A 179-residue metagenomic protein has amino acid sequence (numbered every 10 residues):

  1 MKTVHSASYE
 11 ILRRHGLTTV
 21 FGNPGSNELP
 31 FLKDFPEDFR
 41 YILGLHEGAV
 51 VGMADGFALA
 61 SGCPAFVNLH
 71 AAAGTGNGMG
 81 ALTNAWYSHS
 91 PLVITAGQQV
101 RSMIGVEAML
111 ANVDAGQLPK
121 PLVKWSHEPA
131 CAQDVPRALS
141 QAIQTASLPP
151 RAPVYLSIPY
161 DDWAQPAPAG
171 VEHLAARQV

Functional and structural regions predicted by a protein language model:
M1-V179: N-terminal alpha/beta PP-like core and its mobile active-site loop of ThDP/TPP-dependent enzymes
